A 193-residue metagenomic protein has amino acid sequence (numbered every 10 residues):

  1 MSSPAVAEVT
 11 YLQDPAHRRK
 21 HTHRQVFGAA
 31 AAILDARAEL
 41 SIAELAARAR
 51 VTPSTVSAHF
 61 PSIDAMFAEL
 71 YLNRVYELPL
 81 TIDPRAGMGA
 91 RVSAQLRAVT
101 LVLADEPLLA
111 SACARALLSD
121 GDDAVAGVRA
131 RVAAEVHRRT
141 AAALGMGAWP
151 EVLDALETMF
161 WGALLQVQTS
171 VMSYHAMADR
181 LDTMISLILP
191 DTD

Functional and structural regions predicted by a protein language model:
M1-R37, A43-R48: Basic, helix-initiating cap at the start of DNA-binding domains
M1-V9, H137-A142, T169-D193: C-terminal peripheral helix-coil segments that are non-catalytic and often amphipathic
K20-A31, D35, E39, A58-L80 (+1 more regions): An amphipathic alpha-helix adjacent to DNA-recognition modules
R50-F60: Short hydrophobic/aromatic patch on the recognition helix
E69, L80-S111: Hydrophobic alpha-helical connector segments
R97-A104, A114-S119, A142-A143, L187-I188: Helix-loop "lid/cap" segments that line or gate small-molecule binding pockets
L103-D123, R129, L165: Amphipathic alpha-helical segments used for helix-helix packing
D120-A155, A176-S186: Amphipathic alpha-helical packing segments from all-alpha helical-bundle domains
